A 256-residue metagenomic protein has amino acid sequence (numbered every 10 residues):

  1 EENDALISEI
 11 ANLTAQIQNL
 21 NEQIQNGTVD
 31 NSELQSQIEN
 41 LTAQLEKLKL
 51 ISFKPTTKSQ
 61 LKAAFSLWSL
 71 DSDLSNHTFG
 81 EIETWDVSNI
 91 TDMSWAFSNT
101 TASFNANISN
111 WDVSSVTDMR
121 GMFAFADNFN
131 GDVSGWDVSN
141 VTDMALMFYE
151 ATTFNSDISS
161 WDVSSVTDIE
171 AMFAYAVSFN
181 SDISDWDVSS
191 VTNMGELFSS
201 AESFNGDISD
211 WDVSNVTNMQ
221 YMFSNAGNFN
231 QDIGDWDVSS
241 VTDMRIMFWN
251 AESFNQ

Functional and structural regions predicted by a protein language model:
E1-L50: Extended alpha-helical stalk/coiled-coil segments
E9, Q37, Q44, K49-Q256: Negatively charged
